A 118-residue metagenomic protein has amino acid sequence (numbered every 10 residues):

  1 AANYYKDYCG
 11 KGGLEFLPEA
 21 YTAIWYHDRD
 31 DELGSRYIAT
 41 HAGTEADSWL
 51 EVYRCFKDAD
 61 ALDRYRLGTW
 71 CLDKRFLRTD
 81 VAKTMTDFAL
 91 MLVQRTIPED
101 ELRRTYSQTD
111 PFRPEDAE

Functional and structural regions predicted by a protein language model:
A1-H27: Helix-adjacent hinge/juxtasegments
Y8, G12, R29-E118: Divalent metal-dependent phosphate-bond-processing catalytic cores, especially two-metal-ion Mg2+/Mn2+ enzymes that act
